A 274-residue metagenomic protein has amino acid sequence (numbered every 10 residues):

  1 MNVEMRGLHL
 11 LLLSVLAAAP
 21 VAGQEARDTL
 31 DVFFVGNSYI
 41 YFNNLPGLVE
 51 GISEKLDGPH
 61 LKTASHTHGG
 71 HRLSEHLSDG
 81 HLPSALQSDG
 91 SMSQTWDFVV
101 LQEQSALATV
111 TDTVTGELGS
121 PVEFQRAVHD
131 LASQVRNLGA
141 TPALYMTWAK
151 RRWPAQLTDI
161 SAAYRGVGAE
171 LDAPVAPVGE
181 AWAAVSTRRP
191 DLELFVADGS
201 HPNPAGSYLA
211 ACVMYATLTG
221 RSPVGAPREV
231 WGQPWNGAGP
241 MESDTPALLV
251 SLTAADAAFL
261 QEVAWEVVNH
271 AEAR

Functional and structural regions predicted by a protein language model:
M1-M5: N-terminal secretory signal peptides that target proteins for export/translocation
G7-A18: Bacterial N-terminal signal peptides
V21-G23: Boundary at the C-terminal end of the N-terminal hydrophobic targeting segment
D28, H201, A211-R274: Conserved catalytic region of serine esterases and O-acyltransferases that act on ester linkages in lipids
D28-F33, A140-P142: Short, surface-exposed connector motifs at secondary-structure boundaries
L30-F33, Y39-E123, H270: Conserved SGNH/GDSL esterase-like catalytic core that processes O-acyl groups on lipids and polysaccharides
F42, P204-A211: Short alpha-helical patches at coil-to-helix transitions and adjacent helical residues in well-structured domains
S88-S207, A216-G225: Alpha-helical cap/lid subdomain in secreted, periplasmic, or secretory-pathway luminal O-acyl-processing enzymes
